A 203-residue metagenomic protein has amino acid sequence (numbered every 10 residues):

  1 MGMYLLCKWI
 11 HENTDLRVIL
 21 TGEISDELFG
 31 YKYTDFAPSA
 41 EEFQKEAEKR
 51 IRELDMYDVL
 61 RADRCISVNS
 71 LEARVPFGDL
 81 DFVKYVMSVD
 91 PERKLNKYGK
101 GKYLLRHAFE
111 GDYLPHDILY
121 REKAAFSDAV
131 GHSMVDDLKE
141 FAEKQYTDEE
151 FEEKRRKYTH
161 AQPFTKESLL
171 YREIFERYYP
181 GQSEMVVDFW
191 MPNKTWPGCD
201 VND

Functional and structural regions predicted by a protein language model:
M1-H11: A conserved donor-nucleotide-binding helix/loop in the catalytic core of Leloir-type glycosyltransferases
K8, D15-T21, Y33, A40-D203: Adenosyl-5′-phosphate
I24: Flexible loop residues that form catalytic and substrate-binding hotspots at small-molecule/glycan-binding clefts
E27-Y31: Short catalytic/ligand-binding loop motif for oxyanion handling, primarily in non-cytosolic enzymes, centered on
